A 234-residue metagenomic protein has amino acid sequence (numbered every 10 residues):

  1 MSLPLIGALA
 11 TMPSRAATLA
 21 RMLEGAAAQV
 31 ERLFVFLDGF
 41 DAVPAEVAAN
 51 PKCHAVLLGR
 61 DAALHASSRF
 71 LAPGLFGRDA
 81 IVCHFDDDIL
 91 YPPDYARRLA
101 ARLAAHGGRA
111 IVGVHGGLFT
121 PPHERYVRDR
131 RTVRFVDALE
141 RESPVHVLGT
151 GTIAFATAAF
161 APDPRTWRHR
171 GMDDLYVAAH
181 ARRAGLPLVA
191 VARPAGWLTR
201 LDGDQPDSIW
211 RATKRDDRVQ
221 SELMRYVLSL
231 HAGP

Functional and structural regions predicted by a protein language model:
M1-T11, T18, P162, T166-P234: C-terminal catalytic/acceptor-binding lobe
L3-I6, A26-V35, K52-H54, A80: Short loop->beta transition adjacent to catalytic acidic/histidine clusters or analogous donor-positioning motifs
L9-Q29, V35-L37: Short, well-formed alpha-helical segments that are part of the catalytic scaffolds of diverse glycosyltransferases
R15-T18, F40-E46, P121-P122: Short, charged/polar "capping" segments at the starts of alpha-helices and the immediately preceding loops
F36-A80: Active-site-proximal specificity loops/subdomain of glycosyltransferases
D79-L90: Short beta-strand-to-loop acidic/aromatic patch adjacent to the donor-nucleotide binding site
L90-P164: Conserved catalytic core of nucleotide-sugar-dependent glycosyltransferases
